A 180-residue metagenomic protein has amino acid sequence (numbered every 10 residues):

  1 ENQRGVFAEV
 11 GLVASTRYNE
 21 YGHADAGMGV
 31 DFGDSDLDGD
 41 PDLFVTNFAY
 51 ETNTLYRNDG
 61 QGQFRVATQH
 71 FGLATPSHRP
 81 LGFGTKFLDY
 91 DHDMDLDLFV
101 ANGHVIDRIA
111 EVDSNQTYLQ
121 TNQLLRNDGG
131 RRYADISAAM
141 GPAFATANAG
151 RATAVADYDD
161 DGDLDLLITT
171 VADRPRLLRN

Functional and structural regions predicted by a protein language model:
E1-N180: Acidic, glycine/proline-rich Ca2+-coordinating loop motifs
